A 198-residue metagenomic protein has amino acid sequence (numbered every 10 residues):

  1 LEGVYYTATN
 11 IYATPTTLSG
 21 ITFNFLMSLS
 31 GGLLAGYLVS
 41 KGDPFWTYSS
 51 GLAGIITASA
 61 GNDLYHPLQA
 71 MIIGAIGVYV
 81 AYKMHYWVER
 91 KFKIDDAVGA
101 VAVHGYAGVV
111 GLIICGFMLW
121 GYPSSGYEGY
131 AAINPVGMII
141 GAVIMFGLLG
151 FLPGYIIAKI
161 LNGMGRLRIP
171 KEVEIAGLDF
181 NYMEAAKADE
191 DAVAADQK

Functional and structural regions predicted by a protein language model:
L1-K198: Glycine- and aromatic-enriched membrane alpha-helices
